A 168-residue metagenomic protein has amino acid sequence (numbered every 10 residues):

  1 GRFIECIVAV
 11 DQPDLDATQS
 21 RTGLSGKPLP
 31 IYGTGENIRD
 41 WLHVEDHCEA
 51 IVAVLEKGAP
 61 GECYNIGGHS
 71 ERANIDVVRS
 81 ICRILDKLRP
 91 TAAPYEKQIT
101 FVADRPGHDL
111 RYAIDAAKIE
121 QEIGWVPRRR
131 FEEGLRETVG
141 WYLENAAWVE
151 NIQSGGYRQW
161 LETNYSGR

Functional and structural regions predicted by a protein language model:
R2-R168: C-terminal substrate-binding subdomain of Rossmann-fold SDR/epimerase-dehydratase oxidoreductases
